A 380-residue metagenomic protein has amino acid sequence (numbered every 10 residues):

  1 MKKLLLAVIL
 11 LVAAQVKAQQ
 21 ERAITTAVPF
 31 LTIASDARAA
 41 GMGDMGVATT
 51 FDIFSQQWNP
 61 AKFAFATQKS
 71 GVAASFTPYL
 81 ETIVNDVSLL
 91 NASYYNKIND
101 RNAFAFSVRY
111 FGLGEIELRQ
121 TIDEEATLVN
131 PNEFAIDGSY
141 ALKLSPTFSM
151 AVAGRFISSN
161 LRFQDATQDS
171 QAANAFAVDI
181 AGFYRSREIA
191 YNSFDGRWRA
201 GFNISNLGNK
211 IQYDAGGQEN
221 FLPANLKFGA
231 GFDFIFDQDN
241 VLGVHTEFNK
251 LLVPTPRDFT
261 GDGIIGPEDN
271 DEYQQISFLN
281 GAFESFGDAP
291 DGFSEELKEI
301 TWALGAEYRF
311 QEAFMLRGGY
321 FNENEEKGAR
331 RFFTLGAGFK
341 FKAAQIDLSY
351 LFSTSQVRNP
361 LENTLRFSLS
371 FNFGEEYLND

Functional and structural regions predicted by a protein language model:
M1-L4, P146: Positively charged n-region of N-terminal signal peptides that target proteins for export
L4-A13: Sec-dependent N-terminal signal peptides
A14-A18: Sec/Tat signal peptide C-region and signal peptidase I cleavage site
Q19-D380: Subset of outer-membrane beta-barrel
